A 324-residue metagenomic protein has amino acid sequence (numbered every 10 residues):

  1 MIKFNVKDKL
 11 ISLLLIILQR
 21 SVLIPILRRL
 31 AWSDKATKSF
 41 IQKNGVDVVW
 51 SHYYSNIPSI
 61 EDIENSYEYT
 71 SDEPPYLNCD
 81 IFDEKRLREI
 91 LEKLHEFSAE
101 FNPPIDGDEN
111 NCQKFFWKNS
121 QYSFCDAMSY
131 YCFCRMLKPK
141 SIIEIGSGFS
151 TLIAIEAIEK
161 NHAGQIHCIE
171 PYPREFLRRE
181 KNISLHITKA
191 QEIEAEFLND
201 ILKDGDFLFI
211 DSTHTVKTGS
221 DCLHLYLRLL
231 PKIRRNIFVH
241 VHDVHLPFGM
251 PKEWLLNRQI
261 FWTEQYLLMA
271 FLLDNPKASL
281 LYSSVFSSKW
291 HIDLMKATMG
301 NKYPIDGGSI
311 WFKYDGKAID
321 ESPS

Functional and structural regions predicted by a protein language model:
I2-H240, V244-S324: A short alpha-helical cap/connector motif
